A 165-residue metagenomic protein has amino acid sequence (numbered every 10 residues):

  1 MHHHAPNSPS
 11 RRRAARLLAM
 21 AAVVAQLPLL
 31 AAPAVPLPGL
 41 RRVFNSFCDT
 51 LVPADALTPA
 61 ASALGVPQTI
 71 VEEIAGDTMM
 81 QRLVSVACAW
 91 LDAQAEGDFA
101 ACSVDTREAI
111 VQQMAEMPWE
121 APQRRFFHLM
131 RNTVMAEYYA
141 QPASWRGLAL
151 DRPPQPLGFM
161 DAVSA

Functional and structural regions predicted by a protein language model:
H2, G39-D49, P53, L57-A165: Mature-region segments of soluble proteins
H2-A22: N-terminal secretory signal peptides and thylakoid transit peptides that target proteins across membranes
A5, L27-P28, Y139-A140: Compositionally biased, intrinsically disordered low-complexity regions enriched in proline and serine
P6-S10, P36-V43: N-terminal amphipathic alpha-helix initiation
R16-A21, A31, Q112, A136: Intrinsically disordered, low-complexity segments enriched in polar/charged small residues
L17-V24, A61, A101: Short, compositionally biased low-complexity segments
A25-L37: Bacterial Sec-dependent signal peptides at the C-terminal "C-region" and cleavage site
